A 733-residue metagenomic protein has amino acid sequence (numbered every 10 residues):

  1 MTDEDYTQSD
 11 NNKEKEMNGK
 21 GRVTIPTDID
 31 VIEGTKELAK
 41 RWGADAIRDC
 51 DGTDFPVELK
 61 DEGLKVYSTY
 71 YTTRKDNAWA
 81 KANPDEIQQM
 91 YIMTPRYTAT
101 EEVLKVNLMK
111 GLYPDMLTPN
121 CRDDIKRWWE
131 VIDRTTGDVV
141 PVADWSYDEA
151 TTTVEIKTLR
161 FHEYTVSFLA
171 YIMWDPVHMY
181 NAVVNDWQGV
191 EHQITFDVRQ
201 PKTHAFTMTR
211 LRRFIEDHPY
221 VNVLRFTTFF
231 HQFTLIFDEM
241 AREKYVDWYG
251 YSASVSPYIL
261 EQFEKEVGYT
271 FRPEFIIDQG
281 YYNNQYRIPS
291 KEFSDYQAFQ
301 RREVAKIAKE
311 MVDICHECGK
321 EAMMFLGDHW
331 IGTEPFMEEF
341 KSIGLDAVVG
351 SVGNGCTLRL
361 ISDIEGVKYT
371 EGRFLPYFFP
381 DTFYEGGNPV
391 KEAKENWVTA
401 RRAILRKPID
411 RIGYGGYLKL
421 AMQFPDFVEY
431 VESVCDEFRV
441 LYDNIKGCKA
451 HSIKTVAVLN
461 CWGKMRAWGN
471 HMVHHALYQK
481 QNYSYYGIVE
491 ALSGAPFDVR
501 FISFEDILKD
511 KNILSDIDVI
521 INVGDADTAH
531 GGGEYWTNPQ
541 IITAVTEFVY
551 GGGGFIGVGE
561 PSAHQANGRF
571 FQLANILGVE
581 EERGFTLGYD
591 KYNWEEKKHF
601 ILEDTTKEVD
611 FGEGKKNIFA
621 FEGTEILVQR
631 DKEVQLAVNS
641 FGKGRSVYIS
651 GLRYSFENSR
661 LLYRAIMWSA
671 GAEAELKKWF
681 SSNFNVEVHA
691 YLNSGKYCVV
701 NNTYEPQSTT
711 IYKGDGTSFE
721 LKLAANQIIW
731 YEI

Functional and structural regions predicted by a protein language model:
T2-S515, V519-A529, P539-Q540, G557-G559 (+1 more regions): Glycan-processing catalytic domains of CAZymes
L235-D238, K419-I453, S493, R569-Q572 (+4 more regions): Extracellular ligand-binding/catalytic regions of CAZymes and related secreted enzymes and adhesion modules
N396-A403, R630-Q635, F684: A short, acidic, amphipathic alpha-helical segment used as a generic capping/interface helix at domain edges
V499-F501, F555, I626, S646-Y648: Conserved beta-strand scaffold positions in the cores of enzyme catalytic domains, especially in NTP/NDP-utilizing
G532-K607, G612: A glycine-rich, often tryptophan-bearing local segment used as a flexible ligand/cofactor-contacting loop or short
F611-F621: Active-site Gly/Thr loop motif
